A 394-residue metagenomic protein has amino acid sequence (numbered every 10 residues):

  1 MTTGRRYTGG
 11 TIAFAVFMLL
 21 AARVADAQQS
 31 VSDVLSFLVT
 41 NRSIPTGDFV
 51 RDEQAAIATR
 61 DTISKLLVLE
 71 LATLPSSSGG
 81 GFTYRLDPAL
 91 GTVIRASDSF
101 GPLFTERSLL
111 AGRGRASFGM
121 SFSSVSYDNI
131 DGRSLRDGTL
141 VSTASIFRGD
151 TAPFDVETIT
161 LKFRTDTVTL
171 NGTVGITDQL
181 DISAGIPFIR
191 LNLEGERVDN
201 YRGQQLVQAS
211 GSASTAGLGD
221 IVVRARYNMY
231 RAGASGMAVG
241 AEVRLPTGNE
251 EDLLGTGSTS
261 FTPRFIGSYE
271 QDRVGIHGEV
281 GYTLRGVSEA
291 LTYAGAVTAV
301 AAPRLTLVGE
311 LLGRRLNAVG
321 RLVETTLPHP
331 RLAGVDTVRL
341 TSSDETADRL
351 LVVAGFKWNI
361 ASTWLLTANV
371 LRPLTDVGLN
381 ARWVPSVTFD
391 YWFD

Functional and structural regions predicted by a protein language model:
Q28-S183, P187-G219, V323-V335: A subset of solvent-exposed loop/turn segments in beta-rich extracellular surface proteins, enriched in glycine
F100, E106-R107, F118-M120, L170-I176 (+11 more regions): Residues on the lipid-exposed face of transmembrane beta-strands in outer-membrane beta-barrel proteins
F100, G112-A116, R164-L170, S212 (+6 more regions): Residues that define the transmembrane beta-barrel architecture of outer-membrane proteins
L103-T105, F154-T158, L206-S212, N249-L253 (+3 more regions): Extracellular loop and loop/strand-boundary signature of outer-membrane beta-barrel proteins
F122-D128, I186-N192, M229, V243-N249 (+5 more regions): Transmembrane beta-strands of outer-membrane beta-barrel pores
Y127, L180-A184, A232-M237, R273-G278 (+2 more regions): Repeated loop/turn-to-beta-strand initiation elements of outer-membrane beta-barrel proteins
I130-L135, G195-Y201, V239-E242, N249-G257 (+4 more regions): Outer-membrane beta-barrel translocator domains and adjoining extracellular loop/strand segments of Gram-negative
G138-S142, R148, L206, A296-D394: Outer membrane beta-barrel transmembrane domains
